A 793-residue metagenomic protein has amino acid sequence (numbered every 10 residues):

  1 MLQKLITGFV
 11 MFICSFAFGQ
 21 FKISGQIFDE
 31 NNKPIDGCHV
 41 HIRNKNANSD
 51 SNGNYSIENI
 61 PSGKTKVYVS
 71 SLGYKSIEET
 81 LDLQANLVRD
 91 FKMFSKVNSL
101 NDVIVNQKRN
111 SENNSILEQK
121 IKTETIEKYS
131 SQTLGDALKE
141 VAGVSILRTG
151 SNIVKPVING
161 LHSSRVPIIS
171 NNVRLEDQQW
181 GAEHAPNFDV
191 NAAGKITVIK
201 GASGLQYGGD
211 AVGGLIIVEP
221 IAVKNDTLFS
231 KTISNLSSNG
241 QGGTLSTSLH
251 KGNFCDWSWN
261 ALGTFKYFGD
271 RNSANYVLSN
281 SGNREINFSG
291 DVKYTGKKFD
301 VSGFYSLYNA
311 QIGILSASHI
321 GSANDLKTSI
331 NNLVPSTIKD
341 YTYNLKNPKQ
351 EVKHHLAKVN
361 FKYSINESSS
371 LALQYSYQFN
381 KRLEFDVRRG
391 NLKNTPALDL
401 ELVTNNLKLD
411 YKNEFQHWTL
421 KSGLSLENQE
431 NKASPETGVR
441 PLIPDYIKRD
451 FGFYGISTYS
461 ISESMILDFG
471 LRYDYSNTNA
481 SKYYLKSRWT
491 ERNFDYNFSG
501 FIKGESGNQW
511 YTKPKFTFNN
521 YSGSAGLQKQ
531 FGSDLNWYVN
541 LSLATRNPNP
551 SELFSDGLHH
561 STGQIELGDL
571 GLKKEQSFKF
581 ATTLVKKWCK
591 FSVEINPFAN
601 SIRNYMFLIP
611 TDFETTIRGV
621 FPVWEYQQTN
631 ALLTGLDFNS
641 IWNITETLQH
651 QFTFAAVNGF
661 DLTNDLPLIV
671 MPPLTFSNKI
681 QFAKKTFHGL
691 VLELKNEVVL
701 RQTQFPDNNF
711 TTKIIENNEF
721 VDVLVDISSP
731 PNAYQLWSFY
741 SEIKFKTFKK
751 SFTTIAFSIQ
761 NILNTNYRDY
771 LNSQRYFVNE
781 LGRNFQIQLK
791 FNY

Functional and structural regions predicted by a protein language model:
F28, H39, S70-Y74, Q84-E127 (+1 more regions): Short, acidic, small-residue-rich periplasmic hinge/interaction motif at the N-terminus of Gram-negative outer-membrane
E58-N59, V173-K200: Short acidic/polar hinge/loop motifs at secondary-structure boundaries that mediate gating or recognition
V88-K92, L134-A137, N152-V157, I169 (+4 more regions): N-terminal periplasmic accessory domains that precede and gate Gram-negative outer-membrane beta-barrel machines
A192-G194, L205-N275, N280-F288, G296-F299: Outer-membrane beta-barrel translocator/receptor signature
F268, A274, S279-S281, D300-K358 (+3 more regions): Flexible loop and strand-edge segments within Gram-negative outer membrane beta-barrel domains
T395-D410, G452, Q564-K573, K579 (+3 more regions): Outer membrane beta-barrel strand-and-loop segments of large Gram-negative receptors, especially TonB-dependent
T545, R603-N604, V698-E716, I743-Y793: C-terminal beta-signal and adjacent terminal beta-strands/loops of Gram-negative outer-membrane beta-barrel proteins
F598-I602, M606, T611-F613, G619-D707: Gram-negative outer-membrane beta-barrel transporters
